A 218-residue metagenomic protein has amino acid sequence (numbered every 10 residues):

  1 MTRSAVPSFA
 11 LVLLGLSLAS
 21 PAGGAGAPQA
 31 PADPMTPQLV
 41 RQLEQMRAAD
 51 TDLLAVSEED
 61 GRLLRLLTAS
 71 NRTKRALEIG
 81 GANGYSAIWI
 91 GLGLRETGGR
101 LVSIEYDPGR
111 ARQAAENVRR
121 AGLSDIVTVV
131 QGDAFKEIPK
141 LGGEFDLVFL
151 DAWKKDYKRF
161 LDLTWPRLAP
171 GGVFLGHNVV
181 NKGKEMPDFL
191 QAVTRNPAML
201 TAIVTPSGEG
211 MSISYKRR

Functional and structural regions predicted by a protein language model:
M1-P7: Positively charged n-region of N-terminal signal peptides that target proteins for export
T2, L16, G23-G26: Residue-level detector of alpha-helical hydrophobic segments embedded in or interacting with membranes
S8-S20: Bacterial N-terminal signal peptides
A22-F149, K154-L175, V179-R218: A short alpha-helical cap/connector motif
